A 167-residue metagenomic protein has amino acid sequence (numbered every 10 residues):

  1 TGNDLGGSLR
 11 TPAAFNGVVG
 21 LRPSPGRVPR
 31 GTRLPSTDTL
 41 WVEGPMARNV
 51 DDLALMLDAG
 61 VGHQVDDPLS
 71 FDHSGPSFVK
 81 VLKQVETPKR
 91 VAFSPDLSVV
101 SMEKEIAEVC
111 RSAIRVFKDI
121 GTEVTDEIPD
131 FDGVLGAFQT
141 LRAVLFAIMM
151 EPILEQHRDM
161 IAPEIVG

Functional and structural regions predicted by a protein language model:
T1-Q64: Short glycine/serine-rich loop segments
A14-G17, F138-A143: Short low-complexity, flexible loop/linker segments enriched in glycine and/or proline with clustered acidic
V18, A47-D51, K104-A107, R111 (+3 more regions): Electropositive phosphate-/nucleotide-binding environments in soluble metabolic enzymes
P23-G26, R33, D51, L55-D66 (+5 more regions): Generic secondary-structure signature for well-ordered alpha-helical cores
L40-V42, V65-T140: Gly/Ser-rich, acidic/histidine-flanked active-site/gating loops
K80-S94, A143-G167: Short helix-loop capping/hinge segments that flank enzyme active sites or metal/cofactor-binding pockets
